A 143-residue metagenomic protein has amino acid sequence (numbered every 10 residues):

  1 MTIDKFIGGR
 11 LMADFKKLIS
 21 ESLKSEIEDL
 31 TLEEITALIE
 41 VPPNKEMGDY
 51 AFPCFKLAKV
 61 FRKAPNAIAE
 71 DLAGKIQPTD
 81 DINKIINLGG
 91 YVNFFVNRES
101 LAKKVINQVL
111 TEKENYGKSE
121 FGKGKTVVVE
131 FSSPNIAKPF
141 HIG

Functional and structural regions predicted by a protein language model:
T2-I39: Charged, compositionally biased N-terminal leader segments and the immediate start of the first structured element
E28-N44, G124-N135: Short, hydrophobic/aliphatic alpha-helical segments
L38-P53, N87-V92: Short, charge-patterned binding micro-sites
E46-A67: Short, small/acidic-rich helices and loops at N termini and domain boundaries of DNA replication/processing enzymes
K56, V60-F61, K104-G143: N-terminal catalytic cores of NTP/NDP-binding nucleotidyl/phosphoryl-transfer enzymes
A69-Q77: Short, well-structured alpha-helical segments that form the helix of a local strand-helix-strand
Q77-T111: Structured, non-catalytic alpha/beta "coupling" segments that mediate domain-domain communication and provide generic
